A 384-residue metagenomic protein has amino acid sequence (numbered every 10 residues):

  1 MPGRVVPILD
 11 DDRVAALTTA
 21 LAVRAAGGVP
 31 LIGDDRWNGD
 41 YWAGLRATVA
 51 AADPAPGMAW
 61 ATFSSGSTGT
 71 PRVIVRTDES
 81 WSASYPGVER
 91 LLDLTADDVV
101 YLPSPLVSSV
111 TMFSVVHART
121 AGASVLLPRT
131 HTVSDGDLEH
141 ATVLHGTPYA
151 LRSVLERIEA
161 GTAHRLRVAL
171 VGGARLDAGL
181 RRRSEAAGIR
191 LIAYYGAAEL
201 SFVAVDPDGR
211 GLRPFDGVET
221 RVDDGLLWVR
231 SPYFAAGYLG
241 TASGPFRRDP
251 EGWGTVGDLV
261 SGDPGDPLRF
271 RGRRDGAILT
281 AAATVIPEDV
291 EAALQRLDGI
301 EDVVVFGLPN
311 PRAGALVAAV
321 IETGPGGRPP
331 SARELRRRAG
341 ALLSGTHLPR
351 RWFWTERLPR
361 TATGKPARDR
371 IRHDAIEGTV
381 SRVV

Functional and structural regions predicted by a protein language model:
M1-R36, L102-L106, T284: Conserved AMP-binding/adenylate-forming
D11-D12, V49-F63, D93-V99: Conserved pre-ATP/AMP-binding loop-to-beta segment of ANL
V29, A47-T48, V75-L91, T95 (+3 more regions): AMP-binding/adenylate-forming
P56-V75, Y85-L92: ATP phosphate-binding P-loop of adenylate-forming
E156-R210, E219-R221: Gly/Ser/Thr-rich phosphate-binding loop
P214, D223-G252, R273, A283-V285: Conserved ATP/PPi-binding loop(s) of AMP-dependent carboxylate-activating enzymes
S231, G252, G257-H347, G364: AMP-binding/adenylate-forming catalytic core of the ANL superfamily
L343-K365, V384: AMP-binding/adenylate-forming catalytic domain of the ANL superfamily
